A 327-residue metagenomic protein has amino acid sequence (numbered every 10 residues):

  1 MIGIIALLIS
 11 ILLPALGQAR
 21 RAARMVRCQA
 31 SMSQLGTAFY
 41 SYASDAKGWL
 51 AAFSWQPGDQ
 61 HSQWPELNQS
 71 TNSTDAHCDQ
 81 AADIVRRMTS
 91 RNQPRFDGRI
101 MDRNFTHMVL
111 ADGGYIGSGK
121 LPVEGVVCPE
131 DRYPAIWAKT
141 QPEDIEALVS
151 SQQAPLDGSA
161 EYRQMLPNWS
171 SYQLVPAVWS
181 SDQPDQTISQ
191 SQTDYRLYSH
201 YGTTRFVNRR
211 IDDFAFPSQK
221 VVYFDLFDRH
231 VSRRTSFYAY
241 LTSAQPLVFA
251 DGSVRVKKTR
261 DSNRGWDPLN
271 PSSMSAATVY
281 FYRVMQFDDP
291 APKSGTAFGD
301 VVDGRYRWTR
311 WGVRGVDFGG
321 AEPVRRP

Functional and structural regions predicted by a protein language model:
M1-S33: Amphipathic alpha-helical segments typified by the pilin-like N-terminal helix that continues immediately C-terminal
Q29, Q34-P327: Short, well-structured segments within or immediately adjacent to enzyme catalytic domains that line ligand-binding
